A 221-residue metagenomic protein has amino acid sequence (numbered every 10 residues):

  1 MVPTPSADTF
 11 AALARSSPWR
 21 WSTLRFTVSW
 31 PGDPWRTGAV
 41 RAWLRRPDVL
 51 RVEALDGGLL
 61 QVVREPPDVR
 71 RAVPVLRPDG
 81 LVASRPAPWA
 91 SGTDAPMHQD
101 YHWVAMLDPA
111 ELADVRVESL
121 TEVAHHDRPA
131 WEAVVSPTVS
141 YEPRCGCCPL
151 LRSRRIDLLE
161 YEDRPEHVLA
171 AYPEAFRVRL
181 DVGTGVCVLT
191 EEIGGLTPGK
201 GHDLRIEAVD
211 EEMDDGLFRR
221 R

Functional and structural regions predicted by a protein language model:
M1-V49, P78-D79, R85, A110-A113 (+3 more regions): N-terminal leader/targeting segments and the immediate start of mature chains
V2, A90-M97, D163-V168: A broad, low-specificity signal for short, low-complexity segments enriched in glycine/proline and polar/charged
D8-R15, W103-A105, L189-I193: Intrinsically disordered, low-complexity boundary segments flanking structured domains
W21-W30, V49-A54, V69, C187-E192: Short, hydrophobic/proline-enriched secondary-structure or compact coil segments at domain edges
R25, R41, R51, E132 (+1 more regions): Generic structural signal for residues positioned in beta-strands
T37-H102: An acidic-aromatic
D56-G58, E111-A113, E122-R221: Gly/Pro-enriched, hydrophobic low-complexity segments that function as extracytoplasmic propeptides/linkers
T93-W131: A contiguous catalytic/ligand-binding core that recognizes phosphate-bearing ligands
